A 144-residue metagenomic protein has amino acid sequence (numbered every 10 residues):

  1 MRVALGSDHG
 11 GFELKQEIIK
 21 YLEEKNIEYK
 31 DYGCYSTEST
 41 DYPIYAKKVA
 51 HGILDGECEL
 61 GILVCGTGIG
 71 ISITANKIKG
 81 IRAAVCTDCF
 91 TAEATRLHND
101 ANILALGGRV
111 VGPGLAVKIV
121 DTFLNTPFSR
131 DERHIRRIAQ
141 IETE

Functional and structural regions predicted by a protein language model:
M1-R2, E23, V49: SAM-dependent methyltransferases
A4-G6, G10-G11, C89-E144: C-terminal binding/interaction regions
G6, Y32, V64-C65, C86 (+1 more regions): Structural motif
E13-E24: Short, solvent-exposed amphipathic alpha-helices that sit in or adjacent to ligand/effector-binding or catalytic
E28-S39: A short beta-strand-loop structural module common to alpha/beta enzyme folds
Y45-A84: Helix-adjacent hinge/juxtasegments
